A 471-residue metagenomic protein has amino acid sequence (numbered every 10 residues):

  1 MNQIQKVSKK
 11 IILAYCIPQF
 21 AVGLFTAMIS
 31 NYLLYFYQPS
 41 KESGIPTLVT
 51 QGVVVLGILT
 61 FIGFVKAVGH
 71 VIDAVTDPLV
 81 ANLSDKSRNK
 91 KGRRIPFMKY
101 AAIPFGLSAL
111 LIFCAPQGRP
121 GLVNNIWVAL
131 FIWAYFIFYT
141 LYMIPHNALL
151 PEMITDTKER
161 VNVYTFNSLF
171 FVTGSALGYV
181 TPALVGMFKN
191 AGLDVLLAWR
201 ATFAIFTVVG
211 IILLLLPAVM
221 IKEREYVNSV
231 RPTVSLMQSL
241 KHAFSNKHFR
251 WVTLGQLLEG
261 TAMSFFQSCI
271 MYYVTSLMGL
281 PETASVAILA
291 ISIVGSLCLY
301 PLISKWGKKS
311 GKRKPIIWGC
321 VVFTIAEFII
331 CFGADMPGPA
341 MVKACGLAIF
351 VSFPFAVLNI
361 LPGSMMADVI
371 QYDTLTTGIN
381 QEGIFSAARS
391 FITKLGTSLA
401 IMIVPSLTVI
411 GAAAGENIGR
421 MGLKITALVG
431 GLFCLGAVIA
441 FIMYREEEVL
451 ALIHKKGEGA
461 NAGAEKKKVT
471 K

Functional and structural regions predicted by a protein language model:
N2-K471: Membrane-embedded alpha-helical bundles of multi-pass transporters/translocases, especially carrier/permease families
